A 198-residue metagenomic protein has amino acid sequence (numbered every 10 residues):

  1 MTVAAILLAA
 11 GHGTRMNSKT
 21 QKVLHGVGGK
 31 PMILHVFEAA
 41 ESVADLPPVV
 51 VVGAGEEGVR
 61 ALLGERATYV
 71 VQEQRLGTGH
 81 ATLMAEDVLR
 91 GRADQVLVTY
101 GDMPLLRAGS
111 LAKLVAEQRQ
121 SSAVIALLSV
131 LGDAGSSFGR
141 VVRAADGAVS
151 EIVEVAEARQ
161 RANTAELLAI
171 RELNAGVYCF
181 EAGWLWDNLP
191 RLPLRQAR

Functional and structural regions predicted by a protein language model:
M1-A4, G26, K30-Q120: Conserved N-terminal catalytic core of the sugar/cofactor nucleotidyltransferase
M1-S18: N-terminal nucleotide-binding beta1-loop-alpha1 segment
A9, V52, Y100, S129-V130: Short beta-strand/turn micro-motifs composed of small residues that flank or help shape donor/cofactor-binding pockets
N17-K19, T99, A169-L173: Short glycine-enriched loop/turn motifs at secondary-structure junctions
T20-L24, L192-R195: Short glycine-enriched, charge-decorated loop/helix-capping segments at active-site entrances that position
L24, Y69, I125-L127: Conserved beta-strand scaffold positions in the cores of enzyme catalytic domains, especially in NTP/NDP-utilizing
E57, E65, L106-A197: Conserved core of the sugar-phosphate nucleotidyltransferase
